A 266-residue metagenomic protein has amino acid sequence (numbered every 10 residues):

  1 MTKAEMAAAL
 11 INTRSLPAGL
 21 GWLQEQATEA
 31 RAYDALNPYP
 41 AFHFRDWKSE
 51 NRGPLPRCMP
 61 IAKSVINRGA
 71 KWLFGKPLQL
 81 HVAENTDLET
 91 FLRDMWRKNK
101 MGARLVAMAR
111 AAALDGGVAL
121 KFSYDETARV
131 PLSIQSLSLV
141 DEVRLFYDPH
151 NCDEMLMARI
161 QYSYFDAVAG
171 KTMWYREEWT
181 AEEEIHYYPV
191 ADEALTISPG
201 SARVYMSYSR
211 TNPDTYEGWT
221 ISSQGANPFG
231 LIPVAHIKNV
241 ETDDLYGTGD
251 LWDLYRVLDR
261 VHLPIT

Functional and structural regions predicted by a protein language model:
M1-M155, S163-F165: Extended, helix-rich architectural segments
G69, M108, A112-A113, R176-E177 (+2 more regions): Generic hydrophobic, helix-prone segments enriched in Leu/Val/Ile
E142-F146, A167-W174, W219: A short, polar/proline- and glycine-enriched secondary-structure boundary/capping micro-motif
A169-I185: A recognition module on extended beta-rich or small alphabeta surfaces enriched in W/G with H and D/E
E182, P189-S201, Y205-Y216: Extended, non-transmembrane interaction/recognition domains
S209-T266: Extended, charged amphipathic alpha-helical segments
